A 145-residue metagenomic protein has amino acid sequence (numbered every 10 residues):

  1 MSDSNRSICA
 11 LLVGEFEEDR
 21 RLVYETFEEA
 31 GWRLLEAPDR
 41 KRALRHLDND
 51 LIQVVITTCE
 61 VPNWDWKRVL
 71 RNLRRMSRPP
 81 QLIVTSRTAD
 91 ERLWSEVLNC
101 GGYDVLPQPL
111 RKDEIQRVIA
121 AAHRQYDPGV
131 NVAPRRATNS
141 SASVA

Functional and structural regions predicted by a protein language model:
G14-E36: Two-component/phosphorelay signaling modules centered on CheY-like receiver
E36-V54, T58, P62: Acidic, metal-coordinating helix/loop segments flanking the phosphotransfer/catalytic sites of two-component signaling
D48-D50, N72-P79, C100: Conserved phosphotransfer cores of two-component systems
Q53-R75, S86: Conserved phosphotransfer microenvironments
R68, T88-V105: Alpha4 helix (beta4-alpha4-beta5 surface) of REC/receiver domains from two-component response regulators
P79-D90: A short, hydrophobic beta-strand element within the central beta-sheet of small alpha/beta folds
R92, L110-I119: C-terminal output helix
R124-A145: CheY-like receiver
